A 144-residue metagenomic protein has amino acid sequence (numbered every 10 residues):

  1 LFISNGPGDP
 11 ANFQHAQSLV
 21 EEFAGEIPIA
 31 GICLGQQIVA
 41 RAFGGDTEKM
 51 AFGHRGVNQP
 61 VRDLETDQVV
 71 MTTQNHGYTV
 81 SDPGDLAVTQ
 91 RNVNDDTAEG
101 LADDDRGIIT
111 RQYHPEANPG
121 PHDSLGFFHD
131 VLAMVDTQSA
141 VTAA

Functional and structural regions predicted by a protein language model:
F2-S4, T110-Q112: Structural motif
S4-M71, P121-F127: Cysteine-nucleophile active-site neighborhood
A30, E48, T73, T89 (+1 more regions): Hydrophobic/aromatic beta-strand patches that form the interior of the parallel beta-sheet core in alpha/beta enzyme
C33, H76, H114: Active-site glycine-centered loops adjacent to acidic/histidine catalytic or metal-binding residues that shape
V61, L101, V131: Hydrophobic, well-ordered secondary-structure elements that form the walls of internal hydrophobic environments
D67-D105, A143: Catalytic beta-strand/loop cores that center a nucleophilic Ser/Cys/Thr and support acyl-enzyme chemistry
P83-D85, G100-L101, Q112-Y113, G120-D123: Short conserved micro-motifs at the rims of enzyme active sites and ligand-binding pockets
E116-A144: Acyltransferase
